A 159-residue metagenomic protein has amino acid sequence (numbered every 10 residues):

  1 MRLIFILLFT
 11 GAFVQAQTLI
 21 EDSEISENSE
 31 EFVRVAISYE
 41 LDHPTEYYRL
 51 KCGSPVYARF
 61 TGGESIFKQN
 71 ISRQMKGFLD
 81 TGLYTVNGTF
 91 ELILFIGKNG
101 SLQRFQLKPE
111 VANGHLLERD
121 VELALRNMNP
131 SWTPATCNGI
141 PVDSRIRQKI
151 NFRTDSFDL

Functional and structural regions predicted by a protein language model:
L3-F13: Sec-dependent N-terminal signal peptides
Q17-L159: Charge-biased low-complexity segments
